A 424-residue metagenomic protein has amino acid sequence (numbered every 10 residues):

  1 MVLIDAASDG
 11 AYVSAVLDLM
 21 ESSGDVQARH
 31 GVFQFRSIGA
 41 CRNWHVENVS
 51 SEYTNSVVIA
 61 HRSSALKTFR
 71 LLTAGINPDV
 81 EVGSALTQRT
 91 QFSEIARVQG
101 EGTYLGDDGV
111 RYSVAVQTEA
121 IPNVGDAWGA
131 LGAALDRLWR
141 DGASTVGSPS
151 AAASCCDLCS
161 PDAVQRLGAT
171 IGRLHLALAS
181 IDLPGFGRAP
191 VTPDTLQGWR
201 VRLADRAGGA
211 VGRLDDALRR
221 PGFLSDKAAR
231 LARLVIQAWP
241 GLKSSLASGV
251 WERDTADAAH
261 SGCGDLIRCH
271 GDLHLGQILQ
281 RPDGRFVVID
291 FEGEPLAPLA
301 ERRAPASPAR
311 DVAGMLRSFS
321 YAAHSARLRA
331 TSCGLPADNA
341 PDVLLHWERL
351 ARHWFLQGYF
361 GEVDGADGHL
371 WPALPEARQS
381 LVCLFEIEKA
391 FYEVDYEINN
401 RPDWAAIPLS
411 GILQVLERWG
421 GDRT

Functional and structural regions predicted by a protein language model:
M1-G212, D283-R285, I289, G293-L345 (+3 more regions): Conserved ATP-binding subdomain of kinase catalytic cores across diverse folds
H30-W44, A210-R268: An alpha-helical support segment within catalytic cores of ATP-dependent transferases
R111, L224-R230, A238, S245 (+7 more regions): A generic "structured core" feature
L183-F186, D215, R219, R327-T331 (+2 more regions): Structured alpha-helical bundle/scaffold domains in large eukaryotic membrane-trafficking regulators
R230, C333-G334, D338, D342-E376 (+1 more regions): ATP/Mg2+ or Mg2+-diphosphate-binding catalytic cores that bind nucleotide phosphates or diphosphates via glycine-rich
E252-G262, A297, E301, A366-L381: Acidic, serine/threonine- and proline-rich low-complexity regulatory regions
D272: Conserved catalytic-loop position in the HRD/HxD motif
I278-Q280: Hydrophobic residue at the +6 position relative to the catalytic HRD Asp in the kinase catalytic loop
